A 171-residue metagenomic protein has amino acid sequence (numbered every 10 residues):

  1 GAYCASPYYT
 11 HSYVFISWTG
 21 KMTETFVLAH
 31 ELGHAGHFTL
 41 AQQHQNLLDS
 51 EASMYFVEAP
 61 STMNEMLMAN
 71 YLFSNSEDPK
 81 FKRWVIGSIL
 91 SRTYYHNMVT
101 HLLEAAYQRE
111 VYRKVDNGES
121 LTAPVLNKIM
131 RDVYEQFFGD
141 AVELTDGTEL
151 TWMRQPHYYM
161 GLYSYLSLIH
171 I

Functional and structural regions predicted by a protein language model:
G1-I169: Cation-handling catalytic/transport regions enriched in His/Asp/Glu
